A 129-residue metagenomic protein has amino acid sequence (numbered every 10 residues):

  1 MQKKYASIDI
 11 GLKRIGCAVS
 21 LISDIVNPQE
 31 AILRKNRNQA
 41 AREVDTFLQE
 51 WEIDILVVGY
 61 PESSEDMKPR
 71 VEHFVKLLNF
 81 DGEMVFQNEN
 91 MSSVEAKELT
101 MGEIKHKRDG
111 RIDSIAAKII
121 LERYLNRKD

Functional and structural regions predicted by a protein language model:
Q2-I8, K13-D129: Phosphate- and other anionic-substrate recognition elements at nucleic-acid/protein interfaces
